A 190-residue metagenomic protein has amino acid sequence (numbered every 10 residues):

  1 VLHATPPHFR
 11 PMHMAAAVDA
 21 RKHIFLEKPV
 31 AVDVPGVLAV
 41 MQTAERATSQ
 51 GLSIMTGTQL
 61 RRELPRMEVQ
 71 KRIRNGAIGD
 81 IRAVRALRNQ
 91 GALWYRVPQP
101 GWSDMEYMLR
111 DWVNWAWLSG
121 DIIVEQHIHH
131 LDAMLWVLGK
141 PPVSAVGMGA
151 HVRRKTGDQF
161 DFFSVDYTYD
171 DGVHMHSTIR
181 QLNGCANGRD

Functional and structural regions predicted by a protein language model:
V1-H3: N-terminal Rossmann-like NAD(P) cofactor-binding module of classical short-chain dehydrogenase/reductase
T5-P6, I179: Short glycine-/small-residue-rich Rossmann-like dinucleotide-binding loops
P6-P7, P11-L60, G76: Beta-strand-loop-alpha-helix segment that lines the small-molecule cofactor/substrate pocket of alpha/beta enzymes
D19, F160-F162, D170, G188-R189: Short, solvent-exposed loop/turn segments at the edges of secondary structure
E27, G57, L87, M148 (+2 more regions): Generic beta-strand/beta-sheet core signal
Q50-T56, L60-G157, N183-N187: Predominantly a Rossmann-like dinucleotide-binding segment in NAD(P)-dependent oxidoreductases
K155, T168-D190: NAD(P)-dinucleotide binding in Rossmann-like oxidoreductases
